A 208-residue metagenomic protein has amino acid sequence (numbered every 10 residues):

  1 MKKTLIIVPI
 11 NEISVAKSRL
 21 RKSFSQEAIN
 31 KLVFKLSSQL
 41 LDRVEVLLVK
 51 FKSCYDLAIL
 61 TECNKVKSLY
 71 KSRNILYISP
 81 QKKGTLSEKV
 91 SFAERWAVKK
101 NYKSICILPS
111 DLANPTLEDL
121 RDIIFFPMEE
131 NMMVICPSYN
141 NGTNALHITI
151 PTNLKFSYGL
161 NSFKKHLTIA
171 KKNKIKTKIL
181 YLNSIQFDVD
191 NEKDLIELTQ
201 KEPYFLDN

Functional and structural regions predicted by a protein language model:
M1-L20: N-terminal nucleotide-binding beta1-loop-alpha1 segment
F34-K52: A short, N-terminal amphipathic alpha-helix
E45, C54-E62: Short beta-strand/loop segment that forms part of the nucleotide-sugar
L69-S104: Short phosphate-binding loop-to-helix
L108-P109: Active-site acidic Asp-centered loop
P115-N140: Conserved donor-nucleotide/metal-binding helix-loop-beta segment in metal-dependent transferases, i.e., the alpha-helix
I148-A170: Short, glycine-/small-residue-rich phosphate/pyrophosphate-handling segment
N161, T168-N208: Conserved alpha/beta core of the MobA/IspD/sugar-nucleotide pyrophosphorylase nucleotidyltransferase superfamily
